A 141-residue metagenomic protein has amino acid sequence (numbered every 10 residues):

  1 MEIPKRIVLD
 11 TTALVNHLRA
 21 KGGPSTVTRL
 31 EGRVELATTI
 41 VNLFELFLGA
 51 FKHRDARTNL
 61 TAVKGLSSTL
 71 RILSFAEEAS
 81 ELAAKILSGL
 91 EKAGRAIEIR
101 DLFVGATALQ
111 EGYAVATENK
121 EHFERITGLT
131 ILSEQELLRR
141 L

Functional and structural regions predicted by a protein language model:
M1-T38, L48-S67, L138-L141: Short, well-structured N-terminal submotif of metal-dependent ribonuclease cores
E2-K5, R71-E118: Active-site neighborhoods of divalent-metal-dependent phosphate/nucleic-acid chemistry enzymes
A13-L14, N42, A79, F103-V104 (+1 more regions): Alpha-helix capping/helix-boundary segments
L14-V15, F44-F47, E124, L132: Nucleotide phosphate-binding site architecture
A20, E118-E121: Short, polar loop motifs at secondary-structure junctions
V27-T28, E121-T127: Short loop/helix-cap segments at secondary-structure boundaries that form the rim of catalytic
